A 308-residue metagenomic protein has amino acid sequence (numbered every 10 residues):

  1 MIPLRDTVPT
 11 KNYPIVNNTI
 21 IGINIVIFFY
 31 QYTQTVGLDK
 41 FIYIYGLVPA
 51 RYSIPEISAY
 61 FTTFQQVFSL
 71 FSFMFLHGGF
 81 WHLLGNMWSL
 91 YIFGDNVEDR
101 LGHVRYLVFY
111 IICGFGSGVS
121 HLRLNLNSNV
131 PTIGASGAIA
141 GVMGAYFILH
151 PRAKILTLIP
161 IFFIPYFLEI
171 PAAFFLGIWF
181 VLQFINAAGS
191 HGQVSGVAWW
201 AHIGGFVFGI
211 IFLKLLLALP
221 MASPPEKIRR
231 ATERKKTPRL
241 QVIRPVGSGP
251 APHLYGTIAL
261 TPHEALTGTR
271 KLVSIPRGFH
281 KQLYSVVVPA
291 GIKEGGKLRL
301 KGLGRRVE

Functional and structural regions predicted by a protein language model:
M1-A251, T257-R270, S274, K281: A detector for small-residue-rich transmembrane helices and their helix-helix packing motifs
I275, K281-E308: Intrinsically disordered, low-complexity linker/assembly segments
